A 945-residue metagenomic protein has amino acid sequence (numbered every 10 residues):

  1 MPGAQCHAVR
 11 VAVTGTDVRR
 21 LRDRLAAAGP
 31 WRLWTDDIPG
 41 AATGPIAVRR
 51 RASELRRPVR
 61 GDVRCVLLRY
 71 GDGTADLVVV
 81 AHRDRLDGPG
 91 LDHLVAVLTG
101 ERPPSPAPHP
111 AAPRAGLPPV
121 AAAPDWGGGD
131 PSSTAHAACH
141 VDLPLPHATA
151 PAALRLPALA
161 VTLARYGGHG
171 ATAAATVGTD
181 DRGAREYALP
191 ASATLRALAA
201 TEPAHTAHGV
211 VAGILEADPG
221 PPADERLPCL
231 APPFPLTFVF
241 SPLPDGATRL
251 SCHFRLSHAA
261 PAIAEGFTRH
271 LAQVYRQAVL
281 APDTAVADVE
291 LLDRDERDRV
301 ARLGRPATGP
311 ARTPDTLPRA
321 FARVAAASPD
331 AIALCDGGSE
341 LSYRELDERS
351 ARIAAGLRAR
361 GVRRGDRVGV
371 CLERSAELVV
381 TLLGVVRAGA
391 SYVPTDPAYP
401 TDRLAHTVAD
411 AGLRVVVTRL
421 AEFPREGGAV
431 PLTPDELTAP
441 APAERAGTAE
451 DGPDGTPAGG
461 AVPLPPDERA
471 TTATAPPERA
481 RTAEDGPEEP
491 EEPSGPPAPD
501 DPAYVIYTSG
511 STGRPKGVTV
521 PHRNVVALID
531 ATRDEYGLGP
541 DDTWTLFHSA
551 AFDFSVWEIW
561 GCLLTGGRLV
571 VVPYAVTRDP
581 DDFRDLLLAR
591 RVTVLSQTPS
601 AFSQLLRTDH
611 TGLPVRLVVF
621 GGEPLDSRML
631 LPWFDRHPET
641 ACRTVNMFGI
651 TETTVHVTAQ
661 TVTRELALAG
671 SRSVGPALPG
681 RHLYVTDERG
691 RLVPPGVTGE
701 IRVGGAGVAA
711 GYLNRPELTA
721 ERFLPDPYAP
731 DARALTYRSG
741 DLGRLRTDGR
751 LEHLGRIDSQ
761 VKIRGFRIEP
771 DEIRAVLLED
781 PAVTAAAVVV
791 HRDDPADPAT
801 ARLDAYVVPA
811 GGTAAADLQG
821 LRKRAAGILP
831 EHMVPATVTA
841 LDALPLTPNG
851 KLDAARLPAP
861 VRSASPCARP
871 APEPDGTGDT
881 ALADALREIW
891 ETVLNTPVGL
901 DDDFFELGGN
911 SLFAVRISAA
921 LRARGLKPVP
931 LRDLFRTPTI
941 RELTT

Functional and structural regions predicted by a protein language model:
M1, L21-R22, G44-A47, G61-R64 (+13 more regions): AMP-binding/adenylate-forming domain of the ANL superfamily
D17-R22, A26-G29, R85-T99, G170-V177 (+7 more regions): Extended, hydrophobic beta-loop-alpha segments that form or line the acyl/peptidyl-thioester binding and transfer paths
R22-V79, L86-G88, T201-G213, F238 (+1 more regions): Acyl-thioester-dependent condensation/acyltransferase catalytic cores
D23-P30, A122-P124, T149-R182, A212 (+2 more regions): Hydrophobic "lid/gating" helix adjacent to the active-site nucleophile that controls access to an acyl-thioester pocket
L25-A27, W31-W34, L98-A121, P203-H205 (+4 more regions): A short N-terminal helical cap/helix-turn-helix that marks the beginning of AMP-binding/adenylate-forming
P261, V416-G427, P431-A441, D485-G495 (+6 more regions): AMP-dependent adenylate-forming
S328-E340, V362-R367, R733, L754-S759 (+4 more regions): Phosphopantetheine carrier-protein modules
E377-L383, A390-V408, E489-P695, E700-A709 (+5 more regions): Motif- and composition-driven signal specific to adenylation
